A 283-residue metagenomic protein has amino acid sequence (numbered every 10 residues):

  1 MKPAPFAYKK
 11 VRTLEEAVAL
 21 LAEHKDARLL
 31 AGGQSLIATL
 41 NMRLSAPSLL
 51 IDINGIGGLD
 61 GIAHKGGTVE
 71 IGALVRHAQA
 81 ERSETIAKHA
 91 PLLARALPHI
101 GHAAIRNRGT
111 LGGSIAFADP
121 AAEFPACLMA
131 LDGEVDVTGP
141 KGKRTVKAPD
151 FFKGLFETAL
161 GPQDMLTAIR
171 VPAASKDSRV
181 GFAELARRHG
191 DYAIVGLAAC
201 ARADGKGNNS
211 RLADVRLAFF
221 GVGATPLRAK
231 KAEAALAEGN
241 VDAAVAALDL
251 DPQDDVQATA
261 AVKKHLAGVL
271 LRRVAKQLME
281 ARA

Functional and structural regions predicted by a protein language model:
M1-A283: C-terminal structural segment of proteins
